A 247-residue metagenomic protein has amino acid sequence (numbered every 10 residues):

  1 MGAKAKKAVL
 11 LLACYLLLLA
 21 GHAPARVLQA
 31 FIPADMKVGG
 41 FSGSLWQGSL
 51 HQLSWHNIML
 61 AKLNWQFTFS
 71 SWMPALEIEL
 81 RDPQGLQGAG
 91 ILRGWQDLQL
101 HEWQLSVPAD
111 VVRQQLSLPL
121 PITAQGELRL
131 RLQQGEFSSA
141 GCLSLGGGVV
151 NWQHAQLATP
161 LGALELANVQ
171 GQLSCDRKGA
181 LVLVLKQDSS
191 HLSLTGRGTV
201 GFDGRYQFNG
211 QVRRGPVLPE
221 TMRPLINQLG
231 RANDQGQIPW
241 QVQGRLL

Functional and structural regions predicted by a protein language model:
G2-L11, L17, Q29-F31, G162-L247: Extended terminal
L16-G39: Aromatic-capped interface at the extracytoplasmic side of an N-terminal signal-anchor transmembrane helix
A34, W46, L192: Short beta-strand or tight-loop elements that sit immediately N-terminal to catalytic metal-binding acidic residues
V38-T123, R129, G135: N-terminal beta-strand/beta-hairpin edge segment
H51-K62, G88-G90, V107-I122, G135-C142 (+4 more regions): Flexible, membrane-facing loop/turn or short amphipathic-helix motifs that contact lipid bilayers or gate lipid-binding
L63, G148-V149: Beta-strand-enriched cores of mature, soluble protein domains
L145-G147, Q207: Outer-membrane beta-barrel architecture
V150-W152, V212: Transmembrane beta-barrel strands of outer-membrane/channel proteins
